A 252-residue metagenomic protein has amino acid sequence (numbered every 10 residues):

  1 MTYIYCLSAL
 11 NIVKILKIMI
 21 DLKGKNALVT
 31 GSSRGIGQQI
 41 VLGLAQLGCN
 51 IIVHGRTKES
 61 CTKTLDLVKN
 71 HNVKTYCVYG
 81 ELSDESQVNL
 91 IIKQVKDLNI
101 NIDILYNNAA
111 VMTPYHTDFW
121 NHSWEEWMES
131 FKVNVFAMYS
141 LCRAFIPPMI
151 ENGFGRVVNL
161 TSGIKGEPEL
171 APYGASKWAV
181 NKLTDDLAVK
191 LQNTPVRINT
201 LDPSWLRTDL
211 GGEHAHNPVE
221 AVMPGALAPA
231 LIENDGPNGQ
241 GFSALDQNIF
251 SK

Functional and structural regions predicted by a protein language model:
N26, S33-R34, T57: Conserved glycine-rich cofactor-binding loop
L47-K63: Conserved glycine-rich Rossmann-like NAD(P)H-binding loop of the short-chain dehydrogenase/reductase
K58-E59, Y79-I91, W124: The beta1-alpha1 cofactor-binding region of Rossmann-like NAD(H)/NADP(H)-dependent oxidoreductases
N108-Y115: Conserved NAD(P)H cofactor-binding loop of Rossmann-fold oxidoreductase domains
W120-Y139, F154, V158, V180: Catalytic Tyr-X3-Lys loop
C142, S176: Active-site helix of classical SDR
E167, D186-V196: Active-site-adjacent segment of SDR/Rossmann-fold oxidoreductases
T194, T200-L201, G212-K252: C-terminal helical subdomain
